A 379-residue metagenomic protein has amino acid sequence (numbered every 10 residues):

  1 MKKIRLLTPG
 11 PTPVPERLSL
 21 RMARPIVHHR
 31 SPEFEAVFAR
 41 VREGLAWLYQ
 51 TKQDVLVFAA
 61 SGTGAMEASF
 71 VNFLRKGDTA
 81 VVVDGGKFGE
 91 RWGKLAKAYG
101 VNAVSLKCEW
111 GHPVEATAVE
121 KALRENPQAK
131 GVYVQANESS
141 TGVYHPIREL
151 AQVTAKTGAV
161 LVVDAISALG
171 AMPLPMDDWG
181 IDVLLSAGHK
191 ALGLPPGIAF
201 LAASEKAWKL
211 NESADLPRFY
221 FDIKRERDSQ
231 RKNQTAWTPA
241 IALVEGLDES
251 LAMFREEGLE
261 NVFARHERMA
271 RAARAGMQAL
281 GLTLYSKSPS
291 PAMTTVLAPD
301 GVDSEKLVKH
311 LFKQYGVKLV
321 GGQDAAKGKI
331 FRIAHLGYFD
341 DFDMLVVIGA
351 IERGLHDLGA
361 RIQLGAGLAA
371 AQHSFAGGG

Functional and structural regions predicted by a protein language model:
K2-A59, T63: A glycine-/small-polar-enriched, mobile loop at the entrance of the PLP active site in fold-type I
P13-V14, H189-A275: Active-site C-terminal subdomain of aminotransferase-like
K52-V81, G85, G89-G93: Conserved beta-loop-alpha segment that forms the PLP phosphate-binding cup at the N-terminus of a helix
P113-G170, V183: Active-site phosphate-binding strand-loop segment of PLP-dependent enzymes
D177-H189: Conserved active-site segment immediately N-terminal to the catalytic lysine that forms the internal aldimine
T283-Q314: Conserved PLP-binding catalytic core of the aspartate aminotransferase-like
A325, K329-G379: PLP-dependent enzyme catalytic core of the Aspartate aminotransferase-like
